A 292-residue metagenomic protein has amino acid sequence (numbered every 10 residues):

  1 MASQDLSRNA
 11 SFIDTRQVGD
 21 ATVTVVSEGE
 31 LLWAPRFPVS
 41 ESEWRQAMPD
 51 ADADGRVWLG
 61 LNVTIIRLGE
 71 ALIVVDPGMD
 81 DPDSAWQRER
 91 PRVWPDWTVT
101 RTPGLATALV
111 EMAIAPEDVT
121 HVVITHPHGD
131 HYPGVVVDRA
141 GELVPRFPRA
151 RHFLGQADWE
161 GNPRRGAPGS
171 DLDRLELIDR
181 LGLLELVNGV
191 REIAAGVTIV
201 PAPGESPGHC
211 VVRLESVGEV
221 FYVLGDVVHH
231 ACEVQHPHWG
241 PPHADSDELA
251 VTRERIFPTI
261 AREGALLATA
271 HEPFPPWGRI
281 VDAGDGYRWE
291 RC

Functional and structural regions predicted by a protein language model:
M1-V110, D118-H121, E219-G225: Metallo-beta-lactamase
T24, I73, V123, F153 (+5 more regions): Hydrophobic/aromatic beta-strand patches that form the interior of the parallel beta-sheet core in alpha/beta enzyme
E28-G29, P77-D80, P127, A157-D158 (+3 more regions): Active-site metal-binding loops of divalent metal-dependent hydrolases
N62-I66, H209-L214: Short beta-strand scaffold segments in enzyme catalytic cores
D96-T107, V217-C292: Cap/insert and terminal regions of metallo-dependent hydrolase folds
W97-I114, D118, V137, V144-P201 (+2 more regions): Metallo-beta-lactamase
V119-D130: Metallo-beta-lactamase
Y132-E142, R279-I280: Metal-dependent catalytic neighborhoods of phosphoester/phosphodiester hydrolases
